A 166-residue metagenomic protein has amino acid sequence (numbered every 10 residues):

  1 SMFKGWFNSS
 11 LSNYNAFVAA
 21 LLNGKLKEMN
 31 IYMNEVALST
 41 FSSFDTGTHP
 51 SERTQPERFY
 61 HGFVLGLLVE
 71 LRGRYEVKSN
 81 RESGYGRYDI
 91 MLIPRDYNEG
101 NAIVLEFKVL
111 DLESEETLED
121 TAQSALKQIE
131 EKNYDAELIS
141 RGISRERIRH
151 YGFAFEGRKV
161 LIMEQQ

Functional and structural regions predicted by a protein language model:
S1-N133, V160-Q166: Extended alpha-helical interface modules used as scaffolds for assembling large macromolecular complexes
A122, N133-E164: Nucleic-acid nuclease catalytic cores
